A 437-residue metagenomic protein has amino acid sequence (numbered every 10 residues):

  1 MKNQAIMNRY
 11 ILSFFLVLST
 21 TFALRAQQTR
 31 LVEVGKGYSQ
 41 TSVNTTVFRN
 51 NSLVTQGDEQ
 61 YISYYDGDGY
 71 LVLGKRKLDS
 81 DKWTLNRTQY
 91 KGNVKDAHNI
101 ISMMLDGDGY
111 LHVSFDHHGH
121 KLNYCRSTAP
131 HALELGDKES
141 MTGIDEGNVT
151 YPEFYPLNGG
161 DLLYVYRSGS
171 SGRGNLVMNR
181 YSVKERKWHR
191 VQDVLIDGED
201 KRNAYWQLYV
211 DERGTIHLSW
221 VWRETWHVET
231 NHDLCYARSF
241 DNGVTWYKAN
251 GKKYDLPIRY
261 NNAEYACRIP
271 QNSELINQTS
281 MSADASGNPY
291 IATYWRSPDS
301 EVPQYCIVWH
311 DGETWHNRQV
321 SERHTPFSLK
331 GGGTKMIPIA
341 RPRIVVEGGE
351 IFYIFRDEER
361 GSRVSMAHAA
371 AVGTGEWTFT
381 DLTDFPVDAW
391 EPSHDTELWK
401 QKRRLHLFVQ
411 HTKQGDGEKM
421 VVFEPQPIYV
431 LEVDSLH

Functional and structural regions predicted by a protein language model:
M1-Q28: Bacterial Sec-dependent N-terminal signal peptides
Q27-H437: Extracellular, repeat-based ectodomains that mediate carbohydrate processing or recognition
